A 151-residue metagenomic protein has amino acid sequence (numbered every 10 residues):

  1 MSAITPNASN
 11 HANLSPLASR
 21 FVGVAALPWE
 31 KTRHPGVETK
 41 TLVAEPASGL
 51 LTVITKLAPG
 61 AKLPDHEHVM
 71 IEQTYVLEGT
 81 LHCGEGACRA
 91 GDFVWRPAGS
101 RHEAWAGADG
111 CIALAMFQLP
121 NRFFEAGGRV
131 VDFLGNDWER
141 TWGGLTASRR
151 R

Functional and structural regions predicted by a protein language model:
M1-S48, R129-R151: A short, N-terminal "cap"/entry segment at the start of jelly-roll beta-barrel domains of the cupin/DSBH fold
G36-E67, P97-R101: Conserved short histidine dyad/triad with adjacent acidic residue
A58-P59, H68-C83: Glycine- and acidic-residue-biased ligand/ion/polar-headgroup-sensing regions
K62, D92-F93, I112: Residue-level marker of beta-strand positions
C83-E103: Short acidic-glycine-tyrosine-enriched beta hairpin
A98-G127: Ligand-binding loop in jelly-roll beta-barrel domains
